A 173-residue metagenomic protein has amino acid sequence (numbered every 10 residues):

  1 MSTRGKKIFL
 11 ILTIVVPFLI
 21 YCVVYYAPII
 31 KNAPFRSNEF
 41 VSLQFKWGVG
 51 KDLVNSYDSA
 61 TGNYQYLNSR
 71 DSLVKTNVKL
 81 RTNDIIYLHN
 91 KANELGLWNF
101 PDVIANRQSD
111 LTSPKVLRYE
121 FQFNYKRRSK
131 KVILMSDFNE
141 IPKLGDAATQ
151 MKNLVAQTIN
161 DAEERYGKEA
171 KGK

Functional and structural regions predicted by a protein language model:
S2-W47, A105-K173: Short, well-ordered, aromatic-rich surface patches in folded extracellular/luminal domains
V49-N99: Extracytoplasmic/periplasmic/luminal assembly and interaction segments in envelope/secretory/respiratory proteins
